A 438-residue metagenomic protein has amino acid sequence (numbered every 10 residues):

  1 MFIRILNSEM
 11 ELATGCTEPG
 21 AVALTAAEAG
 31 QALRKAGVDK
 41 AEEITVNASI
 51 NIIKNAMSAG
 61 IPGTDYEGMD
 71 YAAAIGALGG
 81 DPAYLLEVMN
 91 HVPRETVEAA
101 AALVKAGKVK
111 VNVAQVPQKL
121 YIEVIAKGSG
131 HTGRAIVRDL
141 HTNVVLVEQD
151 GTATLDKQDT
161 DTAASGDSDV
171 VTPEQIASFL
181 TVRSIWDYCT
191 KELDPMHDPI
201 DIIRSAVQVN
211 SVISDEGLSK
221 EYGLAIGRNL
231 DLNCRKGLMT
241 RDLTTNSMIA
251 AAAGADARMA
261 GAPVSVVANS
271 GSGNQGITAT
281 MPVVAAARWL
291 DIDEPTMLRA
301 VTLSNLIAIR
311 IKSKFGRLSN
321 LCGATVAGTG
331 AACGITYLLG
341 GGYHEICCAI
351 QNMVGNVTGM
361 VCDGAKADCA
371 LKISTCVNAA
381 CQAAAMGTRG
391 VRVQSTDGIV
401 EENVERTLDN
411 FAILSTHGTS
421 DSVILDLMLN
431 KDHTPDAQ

Functional and structural regions predicted by a protein language model:
M1-R4, D39-I52, D242-G261, D293-I311 (+1 more regions): Acidic-glycine-rich active-site phosphate/pyrophosphate-binding loop
F2-E11, N51-A59, A257-A268, A308-L318 (+1 more regions): Glycine/charged-rich beta-loop-alpha catalytic/anionic-binding loops adjacent to active sites
L12-E28, V264-M281, C322-V326: Conserved phosphate/anionic-ligand binding catalytic regions in large, soluble enzymes, centered on
A13-T17, I50-N55, R138-N143, V147-A163 (+5 more regions): A structural signal for small-residue-enriched, beta-sheet-centric alpha/beta enzyme cores and oligomeric scaffold folds
A23-A126: Early transmembrane hairpin of solute transport permeases
G30, A36, A286-R299, L303 (+2 more regions): Hydrophobic alpha-helical bundle architecture
A36-E43, Y84-M89, V111-N112, H197-R204 (+7 more regions): Flexible, glycine/charged-enriched surface loops at secondary-structure junctions
K105-G261, L425-Q438: Signature of multi-pass transmembrane helix bundles
